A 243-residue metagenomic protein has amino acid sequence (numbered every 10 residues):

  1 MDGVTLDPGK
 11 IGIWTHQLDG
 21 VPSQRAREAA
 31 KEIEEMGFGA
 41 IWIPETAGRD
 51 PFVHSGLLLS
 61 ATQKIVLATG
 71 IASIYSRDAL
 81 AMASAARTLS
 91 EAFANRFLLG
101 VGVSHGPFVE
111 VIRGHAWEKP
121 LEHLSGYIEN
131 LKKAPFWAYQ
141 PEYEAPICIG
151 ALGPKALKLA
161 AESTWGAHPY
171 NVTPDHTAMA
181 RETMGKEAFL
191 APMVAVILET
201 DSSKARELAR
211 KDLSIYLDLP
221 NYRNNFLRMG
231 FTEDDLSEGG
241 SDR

Functional and structural regions predicted by a protein language model:
M1-R243: Active-site-adjacent structural elements that line small-molecule/cofactor binding pockets in enzymes
